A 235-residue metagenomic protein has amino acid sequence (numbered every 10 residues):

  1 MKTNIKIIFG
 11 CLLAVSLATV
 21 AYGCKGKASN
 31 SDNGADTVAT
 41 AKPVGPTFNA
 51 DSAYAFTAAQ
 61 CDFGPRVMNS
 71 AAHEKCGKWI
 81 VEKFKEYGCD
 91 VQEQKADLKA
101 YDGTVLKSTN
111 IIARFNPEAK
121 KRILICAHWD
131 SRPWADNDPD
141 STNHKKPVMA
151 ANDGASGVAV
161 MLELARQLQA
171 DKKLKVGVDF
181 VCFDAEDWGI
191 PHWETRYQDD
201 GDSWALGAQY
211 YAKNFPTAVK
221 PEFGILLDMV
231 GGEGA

Functional and structural regions predicted by a protein language model:
M1-C11: Bacterial N-terminal signal peptides that target proteins for export
T19-G23: C-terminal motif of bacterial Sec signal peptides marking the signal peptidase cleavage site
K25-A28: Bacterial signal peptide processing site
N30-C76, Y87: N-terminal capping segment at the start of a domain
A50-F56, F63, Y87, V105-Q169 (+3 more regions): Catalytic-core environment of secreted peptidases
P65-E118: A non-catalytic alpha/beta surface segment that caps or lines the substrate-entry region of metallo-dependent hydrolase
R66-M68, D97-A100, P117-A119, W129-P133 (+2 more regions): Solvent-exposed loop/turn segments at secondary-structure junctions within structured extracellular/periplasmic domains
K145-A235: Acidic/histidine-rich catalytic neighborhood of metal-dependent amide-processing enzymes
